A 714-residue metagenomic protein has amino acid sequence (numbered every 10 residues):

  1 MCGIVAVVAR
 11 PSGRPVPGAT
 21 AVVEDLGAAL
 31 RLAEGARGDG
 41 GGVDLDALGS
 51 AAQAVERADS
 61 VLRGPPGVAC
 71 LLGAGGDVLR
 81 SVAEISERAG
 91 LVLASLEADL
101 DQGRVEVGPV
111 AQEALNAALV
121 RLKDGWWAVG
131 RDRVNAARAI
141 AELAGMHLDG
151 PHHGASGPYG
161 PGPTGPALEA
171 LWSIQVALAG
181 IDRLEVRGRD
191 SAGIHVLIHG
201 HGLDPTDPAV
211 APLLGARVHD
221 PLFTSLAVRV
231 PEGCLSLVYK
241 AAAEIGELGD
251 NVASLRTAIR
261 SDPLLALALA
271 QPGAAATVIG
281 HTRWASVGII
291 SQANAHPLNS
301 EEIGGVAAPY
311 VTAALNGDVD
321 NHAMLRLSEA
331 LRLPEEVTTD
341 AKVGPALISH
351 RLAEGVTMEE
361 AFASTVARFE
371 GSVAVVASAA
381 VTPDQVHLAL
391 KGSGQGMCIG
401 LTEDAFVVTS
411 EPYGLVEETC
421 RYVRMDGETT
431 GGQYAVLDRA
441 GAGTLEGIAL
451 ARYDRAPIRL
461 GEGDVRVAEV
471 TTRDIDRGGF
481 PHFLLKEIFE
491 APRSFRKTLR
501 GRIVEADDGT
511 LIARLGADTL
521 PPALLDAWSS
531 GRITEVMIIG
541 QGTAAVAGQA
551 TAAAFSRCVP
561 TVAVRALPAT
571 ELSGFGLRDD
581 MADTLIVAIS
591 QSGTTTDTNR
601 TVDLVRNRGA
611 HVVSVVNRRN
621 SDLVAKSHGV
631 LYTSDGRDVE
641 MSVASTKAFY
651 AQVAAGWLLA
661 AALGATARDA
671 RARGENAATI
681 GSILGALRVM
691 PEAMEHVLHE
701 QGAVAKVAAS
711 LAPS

Functional and structural regions predicted by a protein language model:
M1-M537, V587, H696-E700, V704-V707: Conserved short alpha-helical segments that host acidic/polar catalytic motifs at enzyme active sites
E360, F369, G664-A709: Internal, active-site/partner-interface "lid" segment
T498-D507, A554-T561, L684-L698: Acidic/glycine-enriched edge-of-secondary-structure segments
G531-D669, R673-G681, G685-A686: Glycine-rich phosphate-binding loops that contact phosphosugars or nucleotide phosphates
A712-S714: Acidic catalytic cores of enzymes that act on phosphate-bearing nucleotides/polynucleotides
